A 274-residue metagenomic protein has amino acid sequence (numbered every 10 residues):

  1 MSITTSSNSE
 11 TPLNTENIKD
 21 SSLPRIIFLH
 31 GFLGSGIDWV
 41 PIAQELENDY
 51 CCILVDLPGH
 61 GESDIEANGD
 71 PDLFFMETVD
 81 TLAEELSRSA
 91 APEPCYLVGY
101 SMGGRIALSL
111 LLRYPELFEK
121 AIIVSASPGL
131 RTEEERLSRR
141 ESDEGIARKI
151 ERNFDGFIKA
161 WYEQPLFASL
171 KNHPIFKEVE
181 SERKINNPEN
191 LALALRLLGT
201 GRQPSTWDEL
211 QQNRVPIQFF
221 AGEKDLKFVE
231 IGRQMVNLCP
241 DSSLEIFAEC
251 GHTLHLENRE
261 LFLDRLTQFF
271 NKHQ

Functional and structural regions predicted by a protein language model:
M1-I27, E47-C51, L86, A91-P92 (+1 more regions): Alpha/beta-hydrolase fold catalytic core
E16-I65: Conserved HGGG/HGGXW glycine-rich cap/lid loop of the alpha/beta-hydrolase fold
V40-Q44, I53-V98, D264: Active-site loop/oxyanion-hole signature of alpha/beta-hydrolase fold enzymes
G99-G103, A107: Gly/Ala-rich beta-loop-alpha elbow adjacent to hydrolase catalytic centers
L112, K120-I150: Flexible "cap/lid" loop of the alpha/beta hydrolase fold
K184, E189-Q234: Conserved serine/cysteine hydrolase catalytic core
V236-H252: Catalytic histidine neighborhood in serine/cysteine hydrolases with alpha/beta-hydrolase-type architecture
C250-R259, L263: Catalytic histidine-centered segment of alpha/beta-hydrolase-like enzymes
